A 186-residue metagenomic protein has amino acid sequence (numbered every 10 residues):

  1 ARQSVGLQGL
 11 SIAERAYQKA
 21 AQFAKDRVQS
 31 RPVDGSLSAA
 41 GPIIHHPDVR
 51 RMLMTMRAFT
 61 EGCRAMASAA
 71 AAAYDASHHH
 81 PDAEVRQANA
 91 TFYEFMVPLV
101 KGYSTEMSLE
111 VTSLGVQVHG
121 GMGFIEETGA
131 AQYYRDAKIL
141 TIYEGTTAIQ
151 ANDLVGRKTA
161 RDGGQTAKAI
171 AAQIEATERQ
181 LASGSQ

Functional and structural regions predicted by a protein language model:
A1-Q186: Flavin-dependent oxidoreductase catalytic core characteristic of acyl-CoA dehydrogenase/oxidase-like enzymes
